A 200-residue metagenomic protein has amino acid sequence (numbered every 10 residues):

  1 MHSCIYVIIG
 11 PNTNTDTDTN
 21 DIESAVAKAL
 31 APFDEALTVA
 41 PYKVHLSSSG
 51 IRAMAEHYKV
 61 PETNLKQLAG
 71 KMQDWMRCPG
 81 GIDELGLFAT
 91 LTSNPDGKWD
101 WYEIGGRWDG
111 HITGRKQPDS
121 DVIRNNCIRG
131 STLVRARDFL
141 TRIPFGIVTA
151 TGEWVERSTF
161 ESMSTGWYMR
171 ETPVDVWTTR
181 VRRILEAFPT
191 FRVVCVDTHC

Functional and structural regions predicted by a protein language model:
M1-R183, A187: Acidic (Asp/Glu-rich) sequence patches and key acidic residues that form negatively charged surfaces used
F188-C200: C-terminal or internal capping secondary-structure element at the end of a domain, subdomain, or sheet
